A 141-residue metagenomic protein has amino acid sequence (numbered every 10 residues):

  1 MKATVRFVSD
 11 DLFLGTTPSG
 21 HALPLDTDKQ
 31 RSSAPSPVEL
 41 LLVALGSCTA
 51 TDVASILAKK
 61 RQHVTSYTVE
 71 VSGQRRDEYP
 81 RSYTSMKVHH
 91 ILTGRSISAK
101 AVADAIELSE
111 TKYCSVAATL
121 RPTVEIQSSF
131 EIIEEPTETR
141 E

Functional and structural regions predicted by a protein language model:
M1-V43, A54-E141: Extended beta-strand/beta-hairpin segments
C48: Alpha-helical metal-binding/catalytic segments enriched in His/Glu/Asp
